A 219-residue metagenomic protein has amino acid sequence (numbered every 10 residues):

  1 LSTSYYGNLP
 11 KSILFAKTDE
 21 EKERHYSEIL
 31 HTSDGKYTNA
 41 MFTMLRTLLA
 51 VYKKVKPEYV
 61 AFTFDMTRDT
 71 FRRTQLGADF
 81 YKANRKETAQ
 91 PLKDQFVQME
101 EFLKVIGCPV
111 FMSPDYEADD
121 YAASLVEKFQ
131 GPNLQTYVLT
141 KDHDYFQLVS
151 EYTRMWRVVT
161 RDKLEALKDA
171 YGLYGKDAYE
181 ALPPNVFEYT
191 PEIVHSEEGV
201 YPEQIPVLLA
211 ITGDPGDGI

Functional and structural regions predicted by a protein language model:
L1-L139, Y145-H195: Noncatalytic, basic helical substrate-engagement surface that gates or grips nucleic-acid strands
E180-Q204, I211-I219: Accessory alpha-helical DNA-binding modules that contact the DNA backbone or grooves
